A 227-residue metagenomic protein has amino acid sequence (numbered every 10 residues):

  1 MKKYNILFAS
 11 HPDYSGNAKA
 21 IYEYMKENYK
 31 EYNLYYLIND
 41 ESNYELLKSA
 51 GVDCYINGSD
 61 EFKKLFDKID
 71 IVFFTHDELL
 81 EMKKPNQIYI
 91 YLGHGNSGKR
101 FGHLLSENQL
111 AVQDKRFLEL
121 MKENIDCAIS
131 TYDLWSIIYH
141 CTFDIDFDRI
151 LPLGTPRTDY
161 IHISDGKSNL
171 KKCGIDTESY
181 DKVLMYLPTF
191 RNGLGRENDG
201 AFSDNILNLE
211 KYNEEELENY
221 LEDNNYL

Functional and structural regions predicted by a protein language model:
M1-K2, E81, E119-L120, K172-T177 (+1 more regions): Short boundary motifs at domain starts and secondary-structure transition points
Y4-S164: Active-site and donor-binding regions of nucleotide-sugar-utilizing enzymes
Y14-I21, E27, L153-L227: Conserved catalytic-core segment of nucleotide-activated headgroup transferases in glycan assembly
